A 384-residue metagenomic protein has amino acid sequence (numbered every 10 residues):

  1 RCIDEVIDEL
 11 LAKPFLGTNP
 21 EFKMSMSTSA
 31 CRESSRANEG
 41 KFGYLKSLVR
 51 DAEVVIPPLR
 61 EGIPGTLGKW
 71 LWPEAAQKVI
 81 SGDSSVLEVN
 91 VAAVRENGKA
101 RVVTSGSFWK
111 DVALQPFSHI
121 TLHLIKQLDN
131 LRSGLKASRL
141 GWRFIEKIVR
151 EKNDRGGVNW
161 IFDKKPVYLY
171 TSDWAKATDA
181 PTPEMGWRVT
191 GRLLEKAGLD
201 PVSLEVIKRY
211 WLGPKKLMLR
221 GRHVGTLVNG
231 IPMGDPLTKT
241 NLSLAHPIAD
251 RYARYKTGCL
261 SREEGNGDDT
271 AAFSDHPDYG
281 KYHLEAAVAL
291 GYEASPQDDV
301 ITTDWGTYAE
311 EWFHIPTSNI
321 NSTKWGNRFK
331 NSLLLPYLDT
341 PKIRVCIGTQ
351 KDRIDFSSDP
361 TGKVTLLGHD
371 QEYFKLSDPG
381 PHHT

Functional and structural regions predicted by a protein language model:
R1-T384: Viral RNA-dependent RNA polymerase
